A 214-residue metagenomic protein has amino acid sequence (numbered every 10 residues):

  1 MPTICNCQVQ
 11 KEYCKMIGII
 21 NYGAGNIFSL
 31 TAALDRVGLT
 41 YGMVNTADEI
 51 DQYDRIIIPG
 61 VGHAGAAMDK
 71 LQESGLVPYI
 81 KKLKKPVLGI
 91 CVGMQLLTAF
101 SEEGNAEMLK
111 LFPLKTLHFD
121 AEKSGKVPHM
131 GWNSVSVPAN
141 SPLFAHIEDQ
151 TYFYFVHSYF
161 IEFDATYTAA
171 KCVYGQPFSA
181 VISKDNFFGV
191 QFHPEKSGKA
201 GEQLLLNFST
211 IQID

Functional and structural regions predicted by a protein language model:
C5-C7, C14: Cysteine-centered motifs
I17-L39, F192-K196: N-terminal beta1-alpha1 ligand-phosphate binding loop
Y53: An anion/phosphate-binding loop that grips the pyrophosphate of nucleotide cofactors and donors
I57-P59: Structural motif
G62-M130: Cysteine-nucleophile active-site neighborhood
A99-Q176: Pocket-forming structural segment of enzyme catalytic cores
Q176-S183: Short, surface-exposed beta-strand/loop micro-motifs that present aromatic residues
V190-D214: Acyltransferase
